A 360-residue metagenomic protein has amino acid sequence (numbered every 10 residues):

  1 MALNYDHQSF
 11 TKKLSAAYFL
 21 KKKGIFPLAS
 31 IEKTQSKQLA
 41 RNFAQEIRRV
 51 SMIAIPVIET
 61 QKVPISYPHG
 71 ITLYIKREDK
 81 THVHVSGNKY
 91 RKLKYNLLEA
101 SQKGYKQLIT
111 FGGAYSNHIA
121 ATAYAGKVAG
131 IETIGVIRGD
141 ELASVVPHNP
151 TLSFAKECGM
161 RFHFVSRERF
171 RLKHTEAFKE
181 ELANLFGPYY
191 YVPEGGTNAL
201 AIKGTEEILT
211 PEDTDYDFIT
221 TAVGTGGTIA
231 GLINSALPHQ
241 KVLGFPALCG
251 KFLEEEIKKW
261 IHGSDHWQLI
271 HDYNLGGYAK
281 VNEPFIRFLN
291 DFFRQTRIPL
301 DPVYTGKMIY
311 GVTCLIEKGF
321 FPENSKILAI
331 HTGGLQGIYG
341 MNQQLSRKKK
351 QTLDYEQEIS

Functional and structural regions predicted by a protein language model:
N4, K12-K13, K22-K23, K33-T34 (+1 more regions): Polybasic, lysine-rich low-complexity intrinsically disordered segments
Y5-Q8, F19-L20, P27: Short hydrophobic targeting helices and cationic amphipathic motifs that mediate membrane/organellar targeting
S15-Y18, G24, R41-S360: PLP-dependent amino-acid enzyme catalytic core
S30-S36, F43, T72: Coiled-coil-like amphipathic alpha-helices with heptad-repeat character
